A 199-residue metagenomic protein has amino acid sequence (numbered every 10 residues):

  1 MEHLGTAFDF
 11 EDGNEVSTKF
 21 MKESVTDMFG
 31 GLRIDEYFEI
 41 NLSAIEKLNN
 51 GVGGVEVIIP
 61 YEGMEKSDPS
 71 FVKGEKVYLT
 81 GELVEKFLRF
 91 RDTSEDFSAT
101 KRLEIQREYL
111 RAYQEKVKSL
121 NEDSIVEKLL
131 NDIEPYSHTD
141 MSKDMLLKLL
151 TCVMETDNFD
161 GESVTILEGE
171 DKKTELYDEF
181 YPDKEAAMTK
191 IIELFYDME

Functional and structural regions predicted by a protein language model:
M1-E199: Non-catalytic, solvent-exposed segments at the cell envelope interface
